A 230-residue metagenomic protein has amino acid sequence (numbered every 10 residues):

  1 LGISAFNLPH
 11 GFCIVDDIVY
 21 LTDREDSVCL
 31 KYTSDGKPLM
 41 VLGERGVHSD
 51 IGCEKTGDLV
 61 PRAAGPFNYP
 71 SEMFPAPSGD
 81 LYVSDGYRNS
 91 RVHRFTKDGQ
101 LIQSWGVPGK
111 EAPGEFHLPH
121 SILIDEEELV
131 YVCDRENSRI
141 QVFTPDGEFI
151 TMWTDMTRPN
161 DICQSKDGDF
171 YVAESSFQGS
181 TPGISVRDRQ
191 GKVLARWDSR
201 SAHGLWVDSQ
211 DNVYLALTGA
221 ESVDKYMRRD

Functional and structural regions predicted by a protein language model:
L1-I3, M40, G57-A63, Q103-A112 (+2 more regions): A short beta-strand motif characteristic of beta-propeller blades
S4-I18, I51-D80, E111-L129, S138 (+3 more regions): Beta-rich, blade/repeat-based domains predominating in secreted/periplasmic proteins but also intracellular
V15-D16, E25, S34-D35, P77 (+9 more regions): Short loop/turn segments that connect beta-strands within the blades of beta-propeller domains, predominantly WD40
L21-R24, V83-G86, V130-R135, F170-Q178 (+1 more regions): Conserved beta-strand positions in repeat-built beta-propeller and related beta-rich domains
S27-L30, S90-V92, S138-I140, G179-I184 (+1 more regions): Structural signal for beta-propeller blades
T33-K37, T96-Q100, T144-E148, R187-Q190 (+1 more regions): Short loop/turn segments that connect beta-strands within beta-propeller blades
Y82, G86-S104, P108-I150: Beta-propeller domains
R200-D230: Blade-level signature of beta-propeller repeat domains, shared across WD40, Kelch, NHL, RCC1 and BNR/Asp-box propellers
